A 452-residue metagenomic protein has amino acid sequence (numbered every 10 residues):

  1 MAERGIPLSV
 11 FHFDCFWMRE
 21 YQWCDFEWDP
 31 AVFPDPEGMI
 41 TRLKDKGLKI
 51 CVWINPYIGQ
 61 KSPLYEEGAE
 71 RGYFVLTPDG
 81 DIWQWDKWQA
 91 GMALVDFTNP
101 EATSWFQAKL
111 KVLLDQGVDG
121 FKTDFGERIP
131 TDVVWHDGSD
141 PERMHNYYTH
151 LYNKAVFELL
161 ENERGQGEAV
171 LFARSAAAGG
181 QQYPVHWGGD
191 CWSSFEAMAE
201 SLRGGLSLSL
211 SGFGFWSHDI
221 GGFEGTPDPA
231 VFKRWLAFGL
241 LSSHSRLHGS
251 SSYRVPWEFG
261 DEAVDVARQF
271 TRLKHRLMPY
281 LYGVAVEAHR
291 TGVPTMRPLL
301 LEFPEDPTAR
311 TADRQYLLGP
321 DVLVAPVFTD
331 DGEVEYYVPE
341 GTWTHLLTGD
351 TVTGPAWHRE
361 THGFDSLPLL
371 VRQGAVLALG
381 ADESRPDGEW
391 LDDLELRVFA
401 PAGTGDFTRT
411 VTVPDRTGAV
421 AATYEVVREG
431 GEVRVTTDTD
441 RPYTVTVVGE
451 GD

Functional and structural regions predicted by a protein language model:
A2-S366: Catalytic-domain carbohydrate-binding cleft regions of carbohydrate-active enzymes
S366-D452: Accessory, solvent-exposed terminal regions and/or long lumenal/extracellular loops of proteins
